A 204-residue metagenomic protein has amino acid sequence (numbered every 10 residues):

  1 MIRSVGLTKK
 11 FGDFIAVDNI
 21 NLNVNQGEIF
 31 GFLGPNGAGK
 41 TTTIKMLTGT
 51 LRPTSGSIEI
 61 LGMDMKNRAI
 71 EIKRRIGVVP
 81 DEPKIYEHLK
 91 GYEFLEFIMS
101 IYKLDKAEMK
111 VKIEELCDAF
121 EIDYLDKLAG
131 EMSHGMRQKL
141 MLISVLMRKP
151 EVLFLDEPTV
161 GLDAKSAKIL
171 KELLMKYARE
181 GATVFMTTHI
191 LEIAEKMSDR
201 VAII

Functional and structural regions predicted by a protein language model:
I2-S4, K9-I203: ABC transporter nucleotide-binding domains
